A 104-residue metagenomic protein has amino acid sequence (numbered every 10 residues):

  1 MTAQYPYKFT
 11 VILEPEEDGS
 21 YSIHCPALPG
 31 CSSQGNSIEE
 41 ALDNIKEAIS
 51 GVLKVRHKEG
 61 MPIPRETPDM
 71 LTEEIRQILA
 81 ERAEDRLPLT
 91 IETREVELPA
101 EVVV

Functional and structural regions predicted by a protein language model:
M1, Y21-I23, A41: Intrinsically disordered, low-complexity segments enriched in polar/charged residues with Gly/Pro, especially when
M1-F9, D43-V104: Short, charged, surface-exposed hinge/linker loops at domain edges that act as mobile lids or interdomain connectors
Q4, V11-E17, G35: Short, positively charged
L13-L28: Short aromatic-glycine-(Arg/Gly/Cys) micro-motifs in beta-strand/loop hairpins
P15-G19, E39-E40, I45-K46: Short secondary-structure boundary micro-motifs
S20-S22, S32, V103: Intrinsically disordered, low-complexity acidic/polar segments
P29-E40: A short, exposed loop/beta-hairpin motif centered on an aromatic-Gly-Thr core
